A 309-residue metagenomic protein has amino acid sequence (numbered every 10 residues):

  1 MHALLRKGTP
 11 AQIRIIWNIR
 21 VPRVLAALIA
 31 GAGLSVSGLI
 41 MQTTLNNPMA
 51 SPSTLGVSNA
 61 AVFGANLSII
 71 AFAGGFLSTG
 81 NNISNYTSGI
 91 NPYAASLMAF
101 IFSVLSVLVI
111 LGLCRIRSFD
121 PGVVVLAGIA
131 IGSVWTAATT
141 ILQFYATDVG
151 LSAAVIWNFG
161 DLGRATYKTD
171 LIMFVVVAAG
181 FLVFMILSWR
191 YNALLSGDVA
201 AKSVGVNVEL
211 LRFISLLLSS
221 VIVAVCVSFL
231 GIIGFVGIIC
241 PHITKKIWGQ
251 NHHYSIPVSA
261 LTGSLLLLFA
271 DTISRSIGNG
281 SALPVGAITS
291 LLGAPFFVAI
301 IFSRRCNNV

Functional and structural regions predicted by a protein language model:
M1-V309: Alpha-helical transmembrane segments in inner-membrane proteins
